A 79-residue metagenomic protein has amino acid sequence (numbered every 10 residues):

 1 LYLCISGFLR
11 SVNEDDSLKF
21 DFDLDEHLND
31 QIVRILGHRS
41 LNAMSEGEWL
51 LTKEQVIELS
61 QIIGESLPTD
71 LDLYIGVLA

Functional and structural regions predicted by a protein language model:
L1-D16: Short, extreme N-terminal segment that most often corresponds to the first beta-strand
S6, D23, G76: Residues in well-ordered beta-strands of folded domains
E14-L41: Short, flexible N-terminal segments of the mature chain
V33-A79: Acidic, low-complexity intrinsically disordered segments
